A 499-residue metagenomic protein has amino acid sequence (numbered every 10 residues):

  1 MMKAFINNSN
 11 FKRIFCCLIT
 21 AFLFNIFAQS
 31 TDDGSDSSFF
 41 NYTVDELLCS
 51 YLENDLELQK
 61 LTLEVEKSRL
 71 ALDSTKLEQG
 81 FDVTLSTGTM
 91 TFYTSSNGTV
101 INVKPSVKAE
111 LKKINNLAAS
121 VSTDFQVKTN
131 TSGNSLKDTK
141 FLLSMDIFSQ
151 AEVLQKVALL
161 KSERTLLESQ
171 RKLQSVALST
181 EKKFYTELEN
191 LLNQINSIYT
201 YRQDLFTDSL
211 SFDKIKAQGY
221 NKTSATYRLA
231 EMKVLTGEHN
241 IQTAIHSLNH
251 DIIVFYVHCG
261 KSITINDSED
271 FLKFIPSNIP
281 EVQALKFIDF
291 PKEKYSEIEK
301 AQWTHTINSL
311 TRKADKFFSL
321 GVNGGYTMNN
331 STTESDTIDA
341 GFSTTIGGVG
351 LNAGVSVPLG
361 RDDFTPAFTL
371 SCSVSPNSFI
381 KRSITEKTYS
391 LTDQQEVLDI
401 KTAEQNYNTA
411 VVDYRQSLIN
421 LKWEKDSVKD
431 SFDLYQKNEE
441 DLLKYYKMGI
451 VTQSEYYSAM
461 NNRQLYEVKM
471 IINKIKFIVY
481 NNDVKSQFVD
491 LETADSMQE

Functional and structural regions predicted by a protein language model:
K3-F15: Bacterial N-terminal signal peptides that target proteins for export
C16-N25: Bacterial N-terminal signal peptides
S30-F39, E46, I253-L272, P276 (+3 more regions): Acidic, low-complexity, intrinsically disordered peripheral segments
E46-E53, L72-T75, E231, C259-S343 (+1 more regions): Amphipathic alpha-helical coiled-coil scaffold segments and their short linker/junction regions
C49-E57, R69-D82, V103-K161, R171-L178 (+5 more regions): A glycine-/polar-enriched beta->alpha junction
R69, K76-Q79, V83, A177 (+24 more regions): Coiled-coil heptad-register positions
L173-T186, N190-S247, N420-K476, K485-S486: Charged, solvent-exposed structural "stalk/scaffold" segments of large extracytoplasmic/peripheral assemblies
S378-S427: C-terminal structural cap/anchor segments
